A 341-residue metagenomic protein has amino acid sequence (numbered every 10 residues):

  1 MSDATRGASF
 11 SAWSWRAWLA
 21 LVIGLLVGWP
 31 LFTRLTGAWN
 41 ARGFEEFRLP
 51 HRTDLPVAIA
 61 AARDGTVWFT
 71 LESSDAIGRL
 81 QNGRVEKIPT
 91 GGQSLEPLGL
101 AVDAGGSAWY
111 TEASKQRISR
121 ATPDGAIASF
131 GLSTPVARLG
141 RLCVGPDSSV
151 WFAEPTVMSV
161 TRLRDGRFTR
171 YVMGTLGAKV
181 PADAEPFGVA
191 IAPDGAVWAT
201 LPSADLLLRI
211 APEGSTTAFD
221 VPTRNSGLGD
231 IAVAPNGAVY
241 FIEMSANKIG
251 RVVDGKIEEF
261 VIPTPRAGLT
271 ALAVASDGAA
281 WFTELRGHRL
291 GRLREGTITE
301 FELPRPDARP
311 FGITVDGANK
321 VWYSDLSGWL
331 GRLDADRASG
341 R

Functional and structural regions predicted by a protein language model:
G37-T53: A short helix->beta-strand "capping" segment at the edge of beta-propeller domains
R48-D75: Beta-strand-rich domains and repeat architectures in extracellular enzymes and scaffolds, especially beta-propellers
R48-R52, P89-Q93, G131-P135, V172-A182 (+3 more regions): Surface loop/turn motifs at the tips and blade-to-blade linkers of beta-strand repeat domains
L55, S73, E96, S114 (+9 more regions): Beta-rich catalytic cores
A61-D64, V102-G105, V144-D147, I191-D194 (+3 more regions): Residue-level detector of Asp-centered blade-edge/turn motifs that repeat once per structural unit in beta-propeller
V67-S73, A108-S114, V150-T156, V197-S203 (+3 more regions): Conserved beta-strand positions in repeat-built beta-propeller and related beta-rich domains
L303, R309-R341: Blade-level signature of beta-propeller repeat domains, shared across WD40, Kelch, NHL, RCC1 and BNR/Asp-box propellers
